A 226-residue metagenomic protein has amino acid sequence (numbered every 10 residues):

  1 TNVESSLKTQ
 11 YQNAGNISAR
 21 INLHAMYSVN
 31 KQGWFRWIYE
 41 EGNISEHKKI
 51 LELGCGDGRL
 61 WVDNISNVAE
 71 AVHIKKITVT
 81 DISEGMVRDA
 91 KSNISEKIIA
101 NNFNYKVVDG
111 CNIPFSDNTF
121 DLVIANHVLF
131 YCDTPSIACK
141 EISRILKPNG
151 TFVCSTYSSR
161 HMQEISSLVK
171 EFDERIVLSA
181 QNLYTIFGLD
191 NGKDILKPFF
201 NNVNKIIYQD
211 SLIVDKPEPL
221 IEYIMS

Functional and structural regions predicted by a protein language model:
T1-E46, R59-D63, N93: Conserved class I S-adenosyl-L-methionine
S6, S18, V203-S226: C-terminal helical/coil "lid" or tail adjacent to the Rossmann-like core of SAM-dependent
I44, V68-A69, C139, L146: A generic alpha-to-beta junction signature in SAM-dependent methyltransferases
K49-N112: Class I SAM-dependent methyltransferase SAM/SAH-binding core
N64, I142, L196: Class I S-adenosylmethionine-dependent transferase superfamily signal
C111-L122: A short acidic, Gly/Pro-enriched loop at the edge of an enzyme's catalytic core that lines a small-molecule cofactor
L122-P135, S158: A short SAM/SAH-binding and catalytic strip from SAM-dependent methyltransferases
S136-I137, K147-D215: Conserved catalytic/acceptor-binding region of the Class I
